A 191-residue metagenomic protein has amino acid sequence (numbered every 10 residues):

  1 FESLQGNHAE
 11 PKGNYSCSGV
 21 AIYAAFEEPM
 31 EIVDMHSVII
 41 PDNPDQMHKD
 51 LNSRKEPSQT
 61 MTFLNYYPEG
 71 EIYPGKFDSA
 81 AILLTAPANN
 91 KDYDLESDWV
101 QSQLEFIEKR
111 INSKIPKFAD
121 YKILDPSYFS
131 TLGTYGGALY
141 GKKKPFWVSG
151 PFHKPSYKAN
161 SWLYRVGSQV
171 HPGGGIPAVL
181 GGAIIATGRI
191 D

Functional and structural regions predicted by a protein language model:
F1-E2, A25-E27, K76-F106: Conserved FAD/dinucleotide-binding core of flavoprotein oxidoreductases
F1-G75: Mid-domain catalytic core of redox enzymes that form a hydrophobic substrate pocket/lid adjacent to a catalytic redox
G19, T85-Y93, R165-V170: Glycine- and acidic
P29-M30, Y93-S130: Flavin-binding catalytic cores
G70-F77, K154-A159: Short glycine/proline-enriched loop/turn "hinge" motifs that connect secondary-structure elements and lie
I82, I107, L163, G167 (+1 more regions): Hydrophobic, well-ordered secondary-structure elements that form the walls of internal hydrophobic environments
S113-P172: A glycine-rich dinucleotide-binding beta-alpha-beta segment and adjacent secondary-structure elements that constitute
S168-I190: A conserved FAD-binding loop/helix module that cradles the flavin
